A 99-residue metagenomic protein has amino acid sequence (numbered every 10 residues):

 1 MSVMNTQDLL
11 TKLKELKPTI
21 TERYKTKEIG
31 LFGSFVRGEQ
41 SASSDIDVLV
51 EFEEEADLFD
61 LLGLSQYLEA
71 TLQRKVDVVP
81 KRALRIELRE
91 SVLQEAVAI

Functional and structural regions predicted by a protein language model:
M1-E28, V36-A42, E53-I99: Catalytic core of pol beta-like nucleotidyltransferases
L31: Conserved histidines in hydrophobic membrane contexts and catalytic metal-binding motifs
D45-D47: Structural signature of the urease/amidohydrolase superfamily beta/alpha-barrel
L49-E51: Short hydrophobic/aromatic beta-strand micro-patches that form the beta-sheet surface supporting nucleotide- or nucleic
